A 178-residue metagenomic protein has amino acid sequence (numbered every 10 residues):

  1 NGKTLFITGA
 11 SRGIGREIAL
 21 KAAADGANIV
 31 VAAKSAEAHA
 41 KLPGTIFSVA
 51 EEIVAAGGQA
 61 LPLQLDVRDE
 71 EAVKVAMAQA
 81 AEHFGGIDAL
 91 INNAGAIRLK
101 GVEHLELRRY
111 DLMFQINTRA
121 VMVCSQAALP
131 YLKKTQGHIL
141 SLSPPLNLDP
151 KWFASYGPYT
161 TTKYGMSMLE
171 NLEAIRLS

Functional and structural regions predicted by a protein language model:
S11-R12: Conserved glycine-rich cofactor-binding loop
A27-S48: Conserved glycine-rich Rossmann-like NAD(P)H-binding loop of the short-chain dehydrogenase/reductase
G44, Q64-M77, L107: The beta1-alpha1 cofactor-binding region of Rossmann-like NAD(H)/NADP(H)-dependent oxidoreductases
I53, G101-V102, R109-D111: Substrate-binding pocket helix/loop in short-chain dehydrogenase/reductase
N93-R98: Conserved NAD(P)H cofactor-binding loop of Rossmann-fold oxidoreductase domains
S125-Q126, N171: A short, exposed helix-loop element centered on a Lys and neighboring polar residues
K133, H138-N171, I175-S178: Catalytic loop of short-chain dehydrogenase/reductase
